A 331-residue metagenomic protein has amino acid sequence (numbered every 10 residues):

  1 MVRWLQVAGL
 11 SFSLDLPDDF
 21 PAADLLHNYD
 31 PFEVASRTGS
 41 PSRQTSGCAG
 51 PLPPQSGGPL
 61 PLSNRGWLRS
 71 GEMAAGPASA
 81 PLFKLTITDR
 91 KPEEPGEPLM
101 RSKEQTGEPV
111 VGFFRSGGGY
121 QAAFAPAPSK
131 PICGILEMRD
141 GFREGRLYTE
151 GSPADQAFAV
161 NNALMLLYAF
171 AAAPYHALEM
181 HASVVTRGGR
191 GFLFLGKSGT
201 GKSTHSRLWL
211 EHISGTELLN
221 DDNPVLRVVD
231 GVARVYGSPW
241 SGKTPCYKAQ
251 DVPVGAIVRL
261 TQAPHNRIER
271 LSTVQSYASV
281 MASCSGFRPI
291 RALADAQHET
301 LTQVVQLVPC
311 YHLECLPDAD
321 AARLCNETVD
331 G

Functional and structural regions predicted by a protein language model:
M1-T38, G47, P59-L62, G66-S198 (+2 more regions): A noncatalytic interaction/capping subdomain that flanks phosphate/NTP-handling catalytic cores
G201: Conserved glycine(s) of the Walker
H205: Hydrophobic positions on the alpha1 helix immediately C-terminal to the Walker A/P-loop
